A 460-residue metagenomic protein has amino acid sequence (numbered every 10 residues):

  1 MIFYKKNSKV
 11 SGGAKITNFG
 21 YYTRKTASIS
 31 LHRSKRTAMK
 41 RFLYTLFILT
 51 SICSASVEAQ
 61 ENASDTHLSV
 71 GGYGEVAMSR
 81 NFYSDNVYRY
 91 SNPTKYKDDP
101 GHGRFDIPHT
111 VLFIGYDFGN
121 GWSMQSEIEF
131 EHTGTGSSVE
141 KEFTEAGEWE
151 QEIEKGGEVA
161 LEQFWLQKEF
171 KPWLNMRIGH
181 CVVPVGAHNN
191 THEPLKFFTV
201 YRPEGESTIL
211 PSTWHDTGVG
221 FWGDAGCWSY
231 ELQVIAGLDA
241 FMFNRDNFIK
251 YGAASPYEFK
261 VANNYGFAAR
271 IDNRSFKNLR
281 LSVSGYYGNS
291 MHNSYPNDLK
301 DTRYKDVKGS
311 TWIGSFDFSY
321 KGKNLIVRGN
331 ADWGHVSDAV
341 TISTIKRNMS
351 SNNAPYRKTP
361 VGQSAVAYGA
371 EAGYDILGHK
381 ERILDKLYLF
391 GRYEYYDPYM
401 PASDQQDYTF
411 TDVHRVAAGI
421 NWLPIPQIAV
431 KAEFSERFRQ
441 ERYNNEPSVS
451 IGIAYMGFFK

Functional and structural regions predicted by a protein language model:
F3-N7, K15-F19, K25-T26: Polybasic, lysine-rich low-complexity intrinsically disordered segments
Y21-A38: Short, Lys/Arg-enriched N-terminal segments with co-localized hydrophobic residues within the first ~10-30 amino acids
T45-S54: Bacterial N-terminal signal peptides
A55-A59: Sec/Tat signal peptide C-region and signal peptidase I cleavage site
A63, Y83-D85, Y96-D99, E142-T144 (+3 more regions): Outer-membrane beta-barrel pore domains
A63-N81, P100-A240, N263-F267, D272-R280 (+4 more regions): Outer membrane beta-barrel
R104, E131-H132, P211, V261 (+2 more regions): Solvent-exposed loop/turn segments connecting transmembrane beta-strands in outer-membrane beta-barrel proteins
I249-S294: Loop-centered beta-sheet repeat module
